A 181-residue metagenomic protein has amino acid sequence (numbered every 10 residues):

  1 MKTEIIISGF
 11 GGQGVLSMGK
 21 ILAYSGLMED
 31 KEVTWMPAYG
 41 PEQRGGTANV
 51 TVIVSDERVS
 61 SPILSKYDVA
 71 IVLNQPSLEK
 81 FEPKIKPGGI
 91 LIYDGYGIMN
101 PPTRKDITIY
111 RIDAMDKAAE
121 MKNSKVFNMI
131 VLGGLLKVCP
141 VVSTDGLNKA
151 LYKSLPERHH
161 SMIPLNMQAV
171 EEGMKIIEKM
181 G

Functional and structural regions predicted by a protein language model:
M1-G181: Active-site cofactor/cluster-binding pocket
